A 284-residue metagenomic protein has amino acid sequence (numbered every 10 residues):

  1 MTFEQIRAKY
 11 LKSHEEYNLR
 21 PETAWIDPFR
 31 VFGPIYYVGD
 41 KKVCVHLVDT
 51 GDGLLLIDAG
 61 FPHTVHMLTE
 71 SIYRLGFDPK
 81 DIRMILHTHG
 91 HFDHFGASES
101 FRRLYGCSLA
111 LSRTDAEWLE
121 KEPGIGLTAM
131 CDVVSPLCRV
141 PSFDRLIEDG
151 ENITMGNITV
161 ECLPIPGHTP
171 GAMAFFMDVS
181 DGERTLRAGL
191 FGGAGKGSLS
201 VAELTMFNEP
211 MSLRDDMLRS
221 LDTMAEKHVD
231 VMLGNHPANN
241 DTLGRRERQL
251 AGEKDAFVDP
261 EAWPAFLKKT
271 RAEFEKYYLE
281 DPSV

Functional and structural regions predicted by a protein language model:
Q5, D255-V284: C-terminal regulatory/interaction regions
Q5, Y10-E16, A24-W25, R30-F32 (+3 more regions): Metallo-beta-lactamase
P21-L75, P79, A174-S198: Conserved beta-strand hairpin/beta-sheet module of binuclear metal-dependent hydrolase folds, prominently
P34, V48, D58, L68 (+7 more regions): Divalent metal-coordination and catalytic microenvironments
I35, H63-H66, Y73-N152, A251-G252 (+2 more regions): Active-site HxH/HxHxD metal-binding segment of metal-dependent hydrolases
C44-H46, D93, A116-E117, G171: Glycine-centered loop/turn positions within well-structured domains that cap or flank conserved ligand/cofactor-binding
L54, F61-H63, S142-F143, N152-M155 (+3 more regions): Metallo-beta-lactamase
